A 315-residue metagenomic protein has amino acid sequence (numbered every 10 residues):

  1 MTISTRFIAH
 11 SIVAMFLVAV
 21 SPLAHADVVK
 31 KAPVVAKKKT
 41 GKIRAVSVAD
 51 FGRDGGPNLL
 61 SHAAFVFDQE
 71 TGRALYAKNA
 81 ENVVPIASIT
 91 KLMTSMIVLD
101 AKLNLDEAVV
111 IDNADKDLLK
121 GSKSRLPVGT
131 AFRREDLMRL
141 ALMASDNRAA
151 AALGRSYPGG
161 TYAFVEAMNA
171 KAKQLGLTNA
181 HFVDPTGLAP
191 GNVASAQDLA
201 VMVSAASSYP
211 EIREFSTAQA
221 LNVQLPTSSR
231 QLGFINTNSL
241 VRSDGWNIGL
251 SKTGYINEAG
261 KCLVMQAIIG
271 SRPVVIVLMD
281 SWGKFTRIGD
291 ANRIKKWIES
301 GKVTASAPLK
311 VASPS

Functional and structural regions predicted by a protein language model:
M1-A63, K296, S300-S315: N-terminal secretory targeting signals
H10, P57, S61, L118 (+6 more regions): Hydrophobic alpha-helical segments and their boundary regions
A19, I86, L140, W246-I248: Generic hydrophobic, helix-prone segments enriched in Leu/Val/Ile
P22, K102-L103, C262, L309: Ubiquitous "structural anchor" signal
V28-Q197, V201-P210, I269: Active-site-adjacent loops and short helices of periplasmic peptidoglycan-processing enzymes
L177-H181, G187-S315: Domain-terminus/edge residues, biased toward the C-terminal soluble/receptor-binding domains of extracytoplasmic
